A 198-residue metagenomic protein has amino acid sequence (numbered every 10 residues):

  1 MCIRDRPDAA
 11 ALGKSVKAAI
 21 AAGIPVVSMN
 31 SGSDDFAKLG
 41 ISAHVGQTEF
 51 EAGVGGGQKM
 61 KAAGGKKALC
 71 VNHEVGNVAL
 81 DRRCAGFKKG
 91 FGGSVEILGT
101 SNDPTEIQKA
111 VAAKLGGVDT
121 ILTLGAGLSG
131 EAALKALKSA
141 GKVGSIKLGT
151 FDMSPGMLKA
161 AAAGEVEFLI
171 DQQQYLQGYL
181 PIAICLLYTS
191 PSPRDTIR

Functional and structural regions predicted by a protein language model:
M1-I3, Y188-R198: Single conserved hydrophobic/aromatic residue that forms the stacking wall/gate of nucleotide- or nucleobase-binding
R4, V26-M29, L69-C70, T120-L124 (+2 more regions): Structural recognition of the beta-strand scaffold that forms the well-ordered cores of secreted hydrolase catalytic
R6-A21, F87, G99-A160: Hydrophobic alpha-helical
S15-E51, S154-A162, E167: Flexible loop/hinge segments that line or gate small-molecule binding clefts
A22-P25, G65-K66, G93-S94, G117-D119 (+2 more regions): Loop/turn elements at helix/coil->beta-strand transitions in domains of secreted/extracellular proteins
A43-A68, P104-Q108, M153-M157, Q172-L187: Hydrophobic alpha-helical segments within soluble ligand-binding/sensing domains
A52-G56, V78-S94, A132-A136, Q177: Short, solvent-exposed amphipathic alpha-helices that sit in or adjacent to ligand/effector-binding or catalytic
C70, G90-N102: Short beta-strand elements in bilobed, periplasmic/extracellular small-molecule ligand-binding domains
